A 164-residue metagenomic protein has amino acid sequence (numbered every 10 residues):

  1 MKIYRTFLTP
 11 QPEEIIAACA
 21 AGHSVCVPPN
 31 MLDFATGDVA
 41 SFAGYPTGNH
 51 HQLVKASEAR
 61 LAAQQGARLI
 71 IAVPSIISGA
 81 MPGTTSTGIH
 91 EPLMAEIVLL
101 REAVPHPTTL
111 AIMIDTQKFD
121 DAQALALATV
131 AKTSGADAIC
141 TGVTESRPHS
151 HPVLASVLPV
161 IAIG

Functional and structural regions predicted by a protein language model:
K2-S24, P29-A162: Alpha/beta enzyme core
